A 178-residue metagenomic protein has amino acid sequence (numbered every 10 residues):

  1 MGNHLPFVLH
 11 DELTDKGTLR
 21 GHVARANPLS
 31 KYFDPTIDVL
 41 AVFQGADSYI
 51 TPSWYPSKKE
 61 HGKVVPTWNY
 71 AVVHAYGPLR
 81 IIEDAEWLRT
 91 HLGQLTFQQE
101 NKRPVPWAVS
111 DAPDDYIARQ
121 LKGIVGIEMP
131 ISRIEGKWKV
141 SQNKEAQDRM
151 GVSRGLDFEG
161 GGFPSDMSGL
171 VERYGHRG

Functional and structural regions predicted by a protein language model:
M1-G178: Binding-site signature for planar aromatic cofactors or substrates
